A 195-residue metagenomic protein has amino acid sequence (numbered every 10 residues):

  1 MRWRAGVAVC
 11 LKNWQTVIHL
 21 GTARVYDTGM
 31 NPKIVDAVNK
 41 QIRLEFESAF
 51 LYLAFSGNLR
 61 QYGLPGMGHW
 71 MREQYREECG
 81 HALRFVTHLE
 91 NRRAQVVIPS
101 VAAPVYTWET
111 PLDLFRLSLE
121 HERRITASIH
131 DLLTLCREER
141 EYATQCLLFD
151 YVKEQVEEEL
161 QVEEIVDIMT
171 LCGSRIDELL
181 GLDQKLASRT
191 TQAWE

Functional and structural regions predicted by a protein language model:
R2-W3, A8-E195: Iron-associated oxidoreductase/ferritin-like identity signal
